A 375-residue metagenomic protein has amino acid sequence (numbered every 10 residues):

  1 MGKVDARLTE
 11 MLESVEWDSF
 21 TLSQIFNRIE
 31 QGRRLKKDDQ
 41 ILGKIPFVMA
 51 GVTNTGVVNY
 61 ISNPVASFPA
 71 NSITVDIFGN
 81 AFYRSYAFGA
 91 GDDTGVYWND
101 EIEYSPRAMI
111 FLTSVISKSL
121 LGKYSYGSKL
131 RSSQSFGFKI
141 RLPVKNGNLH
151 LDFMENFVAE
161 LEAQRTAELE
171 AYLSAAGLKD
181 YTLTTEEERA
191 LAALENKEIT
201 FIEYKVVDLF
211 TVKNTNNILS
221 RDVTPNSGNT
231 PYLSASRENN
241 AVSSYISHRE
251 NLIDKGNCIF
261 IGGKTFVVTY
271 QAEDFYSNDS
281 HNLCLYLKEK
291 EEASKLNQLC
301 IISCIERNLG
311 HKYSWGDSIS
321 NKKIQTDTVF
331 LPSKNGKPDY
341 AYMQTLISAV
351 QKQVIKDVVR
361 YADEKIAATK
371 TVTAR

Functional and structural regions predicted by a protein language model:
M1-G32, D38-T53, K145-N240, N335-R375: Non-catalytic DNA-recognition/assembly elements of restriction-modification systems
L12, I25, G32-D38, A50 (+16 more regions): A conserved ligand/cofactor-binding region detector
S19-L22, F47-V48, D76-N80, Y86 (+11 more regions): General detector of folded, globular domains
S23, D76, D100, R141-P143 (+6 more regions): A structural detector for beta-sheet-dominated domains
D38, A87, S125-L130, Q164-S174 (+4 more regions): Short, tandemly repeated low-complexity microdomains enriched for cysteine and small residues
N54, V58-I110, S244-L299: A short beta-sheet element
D93-T94, L112-K145, S280-H281, L287 (+3 more regions): Glycine-anchored helix-breaking recognition loops at helix->coil/strand junctions
